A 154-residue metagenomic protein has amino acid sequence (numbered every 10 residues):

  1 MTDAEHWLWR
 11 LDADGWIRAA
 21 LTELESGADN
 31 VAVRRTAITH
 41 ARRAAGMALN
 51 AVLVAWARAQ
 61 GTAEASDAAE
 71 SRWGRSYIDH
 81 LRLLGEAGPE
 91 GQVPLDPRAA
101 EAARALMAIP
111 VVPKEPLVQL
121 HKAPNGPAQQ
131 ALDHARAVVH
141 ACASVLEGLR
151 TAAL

Functional and structural regions predicted by a protein language model:
M1-A32, T151-L154: Charged alpha-helical initiation segments
E5-L8, D12, G46, A68-S76: Secondary-structure junction/capping motif
T22, D29, G46, L53-A57 (+1 more regions): A generic secondary-structure boundary signal that marks alpha-helix termini
G27-R35, A59-E64: Short, surface-exposed loop/turn segments at secondary-structure junctions
N30-A37, P124-A128: Residue-level recognition of alpha-helical structural elements
R34-R58: Hydrophobic alpha-helical packing segments in soluble, helical-rich domains
R58-L154: Long, charged low-complexity segments
